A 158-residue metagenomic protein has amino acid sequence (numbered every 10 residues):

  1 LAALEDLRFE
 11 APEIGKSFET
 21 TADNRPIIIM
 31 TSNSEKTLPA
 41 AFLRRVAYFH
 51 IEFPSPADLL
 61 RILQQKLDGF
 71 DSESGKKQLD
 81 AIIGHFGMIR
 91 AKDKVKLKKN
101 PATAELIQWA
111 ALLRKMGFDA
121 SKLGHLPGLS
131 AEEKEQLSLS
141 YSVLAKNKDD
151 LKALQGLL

Functional and structural regions predicted by a protein language model:
L1-L158: C-terminal regulatory/interaction module of P-loop NTP-utilizing enzymes
